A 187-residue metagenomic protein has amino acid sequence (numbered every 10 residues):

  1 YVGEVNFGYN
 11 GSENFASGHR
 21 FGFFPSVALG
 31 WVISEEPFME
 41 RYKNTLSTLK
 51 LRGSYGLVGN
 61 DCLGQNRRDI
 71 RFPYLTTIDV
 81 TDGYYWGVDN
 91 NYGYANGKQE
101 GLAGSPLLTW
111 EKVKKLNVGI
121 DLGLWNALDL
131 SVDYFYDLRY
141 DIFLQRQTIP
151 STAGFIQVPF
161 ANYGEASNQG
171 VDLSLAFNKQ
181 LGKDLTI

Functional and structural regions predicted by a protein language model:
Y1-I187: Extracellular/periplasmic, surface-exposed regions of secreted and cell-surface proteins
